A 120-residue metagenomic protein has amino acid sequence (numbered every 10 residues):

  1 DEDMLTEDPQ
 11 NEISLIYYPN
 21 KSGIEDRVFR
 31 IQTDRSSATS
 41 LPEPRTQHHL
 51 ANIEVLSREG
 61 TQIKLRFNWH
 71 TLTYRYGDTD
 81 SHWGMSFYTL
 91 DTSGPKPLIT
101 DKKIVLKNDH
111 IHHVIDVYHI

Functional and structural regions predicted by a protein language model:
D1-D3, D8, D26, D34 (+5 more regions): Acidic-enriched, low-complexity/disordered segments with a strong bias for Aspartate over Glutamate
D1-L65: A solvent-exposed, acidic/Ser-Thr-rich amphipathic alpha-helical stretch
S14-L15, T71, I115: Generic intrinsically disordered, low-complexity segments enriched for polar/acidic and small residues
F29, G60, H70, S93-K96: Residue-level marker of positions within ordered structural domains that often coincide with functionally constrained
H48-H49, R58, R66, H70-G84: Hydrophobic-ligand binding "helix-grip"
E54, W69-T71, K103: Short, flexible active-site-adjacent loop segments at beta-strand->alpha-helix junctions, enriched in small/polar
K64-R66, Y76, W83-I115: Short beta-strand edge/turn micro-motifs at domain boundaries
Y118-I120: Flexible, surface-exposed loop regions and adjacent strand-edge segments of Gram-negative outer-membrane beta-barrel
